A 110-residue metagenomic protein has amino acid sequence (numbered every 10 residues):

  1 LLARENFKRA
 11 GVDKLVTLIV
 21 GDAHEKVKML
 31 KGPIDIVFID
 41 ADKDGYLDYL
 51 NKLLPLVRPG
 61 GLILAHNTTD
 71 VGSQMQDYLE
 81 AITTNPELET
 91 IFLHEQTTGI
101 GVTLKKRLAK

Functional and structural regions predicted by a protein language model:
L1-K110: S-adenosylmethionine/decaboxylated-SAM
